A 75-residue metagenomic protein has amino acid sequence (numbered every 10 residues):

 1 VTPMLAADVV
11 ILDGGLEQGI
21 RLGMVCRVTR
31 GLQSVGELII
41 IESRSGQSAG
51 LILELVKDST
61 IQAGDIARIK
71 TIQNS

Functional and structural regions predicted by a protein language model:
V1-S75: Surface-exposed, polar/charged interaction patches used for macromolecular assembly or partner binding
